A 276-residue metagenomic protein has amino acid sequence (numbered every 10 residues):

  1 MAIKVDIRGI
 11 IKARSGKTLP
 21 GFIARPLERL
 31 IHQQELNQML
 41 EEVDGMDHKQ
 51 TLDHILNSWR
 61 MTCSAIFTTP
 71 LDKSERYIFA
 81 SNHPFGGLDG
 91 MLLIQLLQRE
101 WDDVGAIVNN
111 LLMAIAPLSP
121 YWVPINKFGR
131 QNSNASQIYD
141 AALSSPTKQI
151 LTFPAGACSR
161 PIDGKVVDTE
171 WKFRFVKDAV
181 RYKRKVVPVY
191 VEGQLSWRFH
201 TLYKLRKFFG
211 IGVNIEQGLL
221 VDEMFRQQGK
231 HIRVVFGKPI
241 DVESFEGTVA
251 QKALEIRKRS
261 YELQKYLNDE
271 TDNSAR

Functional and structural regions predicted by a protein language model:
M1-H83, G90-L92, R99-W101, S119 (+1 more regions): Membrane-anchoring hydrophobic helices of lipid-metabolizing enzymes
A2-D6, P124, D241-S244, Q251: Poly-acidic low-complexity segments
M39-E42, M46, G129, E243-A250 (+1 more regions): Charge-dense, low-complexity intrinsically disordered segments
K49, D53, S136, D140 (+1 more regions): Generic alpha-helical structural signal
I55-W59, L97, A142-L143, S260-L267: Hydrophobic, Leu/Ile/Phe/Ala-enriched alpha-helical segments that form helix-helix packing faces
T62-D241: Soluble catalytic domains of membrane acyltransferases
E243-S274: C-terminal/domain-terminus segments
